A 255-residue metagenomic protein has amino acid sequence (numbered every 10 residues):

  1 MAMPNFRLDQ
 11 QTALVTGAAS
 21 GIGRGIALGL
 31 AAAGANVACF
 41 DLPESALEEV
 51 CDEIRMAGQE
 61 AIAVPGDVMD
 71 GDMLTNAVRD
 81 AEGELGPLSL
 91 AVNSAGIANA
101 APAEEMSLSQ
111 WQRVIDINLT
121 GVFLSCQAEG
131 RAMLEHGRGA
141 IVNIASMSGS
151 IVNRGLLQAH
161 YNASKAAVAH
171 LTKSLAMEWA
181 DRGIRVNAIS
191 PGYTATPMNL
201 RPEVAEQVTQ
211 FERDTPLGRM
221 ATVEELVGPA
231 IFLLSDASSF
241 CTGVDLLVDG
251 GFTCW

Functional and structural regions predicted by a protein language model:
A2-N5, I231, T242-W255: Short C-terminal tail/terminal secondary-structure segment of NAD(P)H-dependent dehydrogenase/reductase domains
L8-V37: Canonical Rossmann dinucleotide-binding motif of NAD(H)/NADP(H)-dependent dehydrogenases/reductases, specifically
A35-E49: Conserved glycine-rich Rossmann-like NAD(P)H-binding loop of the short-chain dehydrogenase/reductase
P102-A103, S107-I115, I141, N199 (+1 more regions): Substrate-binding pocket helix/loop in short-chain dehydrogenase/reductase
C126, S164, T172: Active-site helix of classical SDR
R131, M177-D181, S239: Alpha-helical segment proximal to the catalytic Tyr-Lys
S146: Residue(s) in the substrate-gating loop at a strand-loop-helix junction that position the organic substrate next
